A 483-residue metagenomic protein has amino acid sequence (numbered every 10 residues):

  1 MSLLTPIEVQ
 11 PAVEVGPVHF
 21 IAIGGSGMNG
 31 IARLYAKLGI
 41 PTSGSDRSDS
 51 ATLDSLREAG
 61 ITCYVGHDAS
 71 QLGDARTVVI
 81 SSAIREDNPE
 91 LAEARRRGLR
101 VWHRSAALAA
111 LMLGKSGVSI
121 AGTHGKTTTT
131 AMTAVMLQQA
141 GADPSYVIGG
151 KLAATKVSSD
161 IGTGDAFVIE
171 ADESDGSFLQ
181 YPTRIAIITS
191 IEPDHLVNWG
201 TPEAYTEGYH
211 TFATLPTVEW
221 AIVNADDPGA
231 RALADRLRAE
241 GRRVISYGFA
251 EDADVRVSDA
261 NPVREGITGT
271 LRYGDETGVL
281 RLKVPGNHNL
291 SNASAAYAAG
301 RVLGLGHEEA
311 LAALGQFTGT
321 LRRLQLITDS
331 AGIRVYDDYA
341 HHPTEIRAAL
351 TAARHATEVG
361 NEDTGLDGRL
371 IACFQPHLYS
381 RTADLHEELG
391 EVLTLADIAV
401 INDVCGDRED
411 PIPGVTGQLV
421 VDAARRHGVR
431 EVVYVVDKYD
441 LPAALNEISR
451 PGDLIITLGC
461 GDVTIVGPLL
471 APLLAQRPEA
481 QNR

Functional and structural regions predicted by a protein language model:
M1-A107, P228, A253-S258, P285: N-terminal leader/targeting and accessory segments in enzymes
L3, P11-H19, G27, L34-L38 (+2 more regions): Nucleotide phosphate-binding/pyrophosphate-handling subdomain across enzymes that bind or process nucleotide phosphates
F20, G44, Y146, A186 (+5 more regions): Structural beta-sheet core signal
L34-K37, R57, Q71, S82-A225 (+3 more regions): Phosphate-binding loop of NTP-binding sites
I40-R47, W220-A225, I371-Q375, L395-G406: Short internal beta-strands
S45-R47, Y64-H67, W102-A106, Y146-G150 (+5 more regions): Beta-strand->loop->alpha-helix junctions that form or flank phosphate-binding loops in nucleotide-handling enzymes
G390-P451: C-terminal helical cap/extension that packs against the catalytic core of soluble nucleotide-cofactor enzymes
D440-A471: A glycine-rich beta-strand to alpha-helix segment that forms a phosphate/ribose-binding loop at ligand/cofactor sites
